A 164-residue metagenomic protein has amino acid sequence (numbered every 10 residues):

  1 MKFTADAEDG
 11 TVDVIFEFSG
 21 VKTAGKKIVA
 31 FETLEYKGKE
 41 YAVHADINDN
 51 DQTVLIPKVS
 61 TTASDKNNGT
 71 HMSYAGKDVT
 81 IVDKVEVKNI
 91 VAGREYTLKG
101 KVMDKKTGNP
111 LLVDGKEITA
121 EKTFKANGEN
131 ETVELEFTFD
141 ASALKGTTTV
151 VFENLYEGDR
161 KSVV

Functional and structural regions predicted by a protein language model:
M1-E8, L112-E129: Solvent-exposed serine/threonine-rich low-complexity stretches and specific carbohydrate-binding patches
T4-E17, N127-T138: Aromatic sugar-binding surface patches on proteins that engage polysaccharides or sugar-phosphate polymers
I15, V29-E35, K99-K101, V150-N154: Extracellular recognition modules
G20-A30, A141-V151: Short glycine/proline/serine/threonine-rich loop/turn segments at secondary-structure transition edges
S60-H71: Short, solvent-exposed loop/edge segments of extracellular or virion-exposed proteins
T70-K84: Contiguous beta-strand segments within globular domains
K88-G93, K105: Short solvent-exposed strand-capping/beta-turn motif centered on an Asx-Ser/Thr pair
K161-V163: Conserved small/polar residues in nucleotide/adenosyl-binding loops
